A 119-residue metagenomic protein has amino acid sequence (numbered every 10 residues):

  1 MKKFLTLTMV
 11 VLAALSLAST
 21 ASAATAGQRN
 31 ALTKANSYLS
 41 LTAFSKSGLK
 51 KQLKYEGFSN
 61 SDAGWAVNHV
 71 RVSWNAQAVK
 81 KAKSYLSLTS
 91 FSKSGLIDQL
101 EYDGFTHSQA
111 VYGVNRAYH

Functional and structural regions predicted by a protein language model:
M1-F4: Positively charged n-region of N-terminal signal peptides that target proteins for export
L7-T8, V111: Low-complexity, intrinsically disordered short peptide segments enriched in small/polar/basic residues
T8-S16: Bacterial N-terminal signal peptides
A21-H119: An alpha-helical, amphipathic repeat domain used for nucleic-acid recognition, typified by the mTERF helical solenoid
